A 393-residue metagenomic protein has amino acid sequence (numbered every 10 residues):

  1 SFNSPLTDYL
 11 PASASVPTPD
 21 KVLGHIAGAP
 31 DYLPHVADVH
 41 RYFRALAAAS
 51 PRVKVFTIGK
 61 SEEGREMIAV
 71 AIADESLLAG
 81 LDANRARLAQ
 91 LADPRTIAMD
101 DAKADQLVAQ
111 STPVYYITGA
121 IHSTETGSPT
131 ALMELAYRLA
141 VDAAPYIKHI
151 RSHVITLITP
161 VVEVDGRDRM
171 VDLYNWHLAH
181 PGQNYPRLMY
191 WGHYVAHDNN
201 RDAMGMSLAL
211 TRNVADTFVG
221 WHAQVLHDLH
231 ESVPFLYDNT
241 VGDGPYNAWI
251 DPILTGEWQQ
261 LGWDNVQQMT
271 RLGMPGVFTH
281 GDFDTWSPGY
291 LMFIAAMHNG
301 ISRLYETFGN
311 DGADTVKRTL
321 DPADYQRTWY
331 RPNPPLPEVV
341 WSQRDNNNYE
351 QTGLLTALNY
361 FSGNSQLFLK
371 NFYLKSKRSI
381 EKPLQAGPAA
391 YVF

Functional and structural regions predicted by a protein language model:
S1-F393: Structured catalytic-domain cores with a bias toward divalent-metal coordination
